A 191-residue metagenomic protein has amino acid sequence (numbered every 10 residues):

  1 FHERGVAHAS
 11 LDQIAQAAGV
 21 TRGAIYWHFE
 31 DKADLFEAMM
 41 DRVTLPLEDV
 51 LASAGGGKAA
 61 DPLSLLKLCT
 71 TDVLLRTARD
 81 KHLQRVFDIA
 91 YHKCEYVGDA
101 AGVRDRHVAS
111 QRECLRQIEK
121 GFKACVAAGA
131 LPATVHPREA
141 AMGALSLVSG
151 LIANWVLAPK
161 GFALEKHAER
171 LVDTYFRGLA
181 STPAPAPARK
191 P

Functional and structural regions predicted by a protein language model:
H2-D34, A38: Helix-turn-helix
E3, A17, D34-G57, S64-L75 (+3 more regions): Alpha-helical structural segments
E3-A7, K58, D80, A128: Short coil/turn segments at alpha/beta junctions that flank glycine-rich nucleotide-binding fingerprints
G55-G57, A100-A101, Q111-A140, W155-A158 (+1 more regions): Hydrophobic alpha-helical bundle segments that form small-molecule/ligand-binding pockets
D61-L65, H136-A140, A163: A conserved beta-strand->loop->alpha-helix hinge within the catalytic CA
L75-K120: Short secondary-structure transition hinges
R76-R79, H92, Y96, K120 (+3 more regions): Amphipathic C-terminal alpha-helical segment
R85-I89, G102-V103, T134, L164 (+1 more regions): Short, hydrophobic secondary-structure boundary micro-motifs
